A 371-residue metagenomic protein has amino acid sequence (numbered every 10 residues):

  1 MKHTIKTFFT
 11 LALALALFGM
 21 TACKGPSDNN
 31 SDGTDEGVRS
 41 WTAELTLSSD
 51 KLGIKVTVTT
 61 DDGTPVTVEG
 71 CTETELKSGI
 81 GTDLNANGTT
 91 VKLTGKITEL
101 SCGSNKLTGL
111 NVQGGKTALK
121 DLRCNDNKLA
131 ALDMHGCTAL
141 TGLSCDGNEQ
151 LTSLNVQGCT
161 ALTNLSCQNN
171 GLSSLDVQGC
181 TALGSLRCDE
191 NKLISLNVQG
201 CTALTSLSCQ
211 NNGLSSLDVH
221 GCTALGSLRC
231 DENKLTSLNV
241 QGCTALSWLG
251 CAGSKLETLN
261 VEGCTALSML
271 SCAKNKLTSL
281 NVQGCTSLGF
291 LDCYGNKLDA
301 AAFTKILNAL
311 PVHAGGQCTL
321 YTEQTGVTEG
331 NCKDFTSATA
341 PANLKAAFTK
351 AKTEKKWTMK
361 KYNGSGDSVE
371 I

Functional and structural regions predicted by a protein language model:
T4, F8-F9, L15-F18, C23-D121 (+5 more regions): N-terminal capping/linker segments that flank leucine-rich repeat
C102-K106, K116-A118, R123-K128, S144-Q150 (+17 more regions): Concave beta-strand-loop units of leucine-rich repeat
L110, L132-M134, L154, L175 (+8 more regions): Canonical leucine-rich repeat
